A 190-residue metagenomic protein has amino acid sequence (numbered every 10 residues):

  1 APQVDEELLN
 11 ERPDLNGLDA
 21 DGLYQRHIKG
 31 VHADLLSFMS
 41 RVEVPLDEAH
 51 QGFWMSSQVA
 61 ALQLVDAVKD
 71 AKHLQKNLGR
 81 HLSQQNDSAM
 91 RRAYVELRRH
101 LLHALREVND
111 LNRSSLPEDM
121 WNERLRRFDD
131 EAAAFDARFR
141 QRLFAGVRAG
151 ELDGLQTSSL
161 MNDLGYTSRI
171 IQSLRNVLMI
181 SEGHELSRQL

Functional and structural regions predicted by a protein language model:
A1-L190: Cytosolic, long alpha-helical scaffolding segments
